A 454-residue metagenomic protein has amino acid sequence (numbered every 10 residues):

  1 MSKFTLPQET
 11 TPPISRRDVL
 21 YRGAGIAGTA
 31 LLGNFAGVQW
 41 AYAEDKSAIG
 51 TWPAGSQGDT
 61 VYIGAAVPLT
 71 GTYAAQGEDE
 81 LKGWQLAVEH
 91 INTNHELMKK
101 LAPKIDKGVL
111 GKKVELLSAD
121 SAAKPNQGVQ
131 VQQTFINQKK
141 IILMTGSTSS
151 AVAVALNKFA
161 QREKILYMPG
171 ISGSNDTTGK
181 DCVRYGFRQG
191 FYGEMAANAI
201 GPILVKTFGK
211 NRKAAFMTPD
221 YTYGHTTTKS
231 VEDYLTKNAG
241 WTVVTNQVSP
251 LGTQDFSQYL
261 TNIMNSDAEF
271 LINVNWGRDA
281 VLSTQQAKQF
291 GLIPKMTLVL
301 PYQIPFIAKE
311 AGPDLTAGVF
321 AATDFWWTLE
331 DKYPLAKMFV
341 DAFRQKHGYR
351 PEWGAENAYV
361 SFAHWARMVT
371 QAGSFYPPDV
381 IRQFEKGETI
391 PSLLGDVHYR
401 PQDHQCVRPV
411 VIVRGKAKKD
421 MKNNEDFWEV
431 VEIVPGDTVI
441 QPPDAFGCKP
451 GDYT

Functional and structural regions predicted by a protein language model:
M1-D18, G25, A30, N34 (+1 more regions): N-terminal secretory signal peptides
P13, F35-G64: C-terminal segment of N-terminal export signals and the immediately downstream linker at the start of the mature
K46-W52, A75-K82, L97-K180, Q189 (+1 more regions): Beta-alpha junction/loop-to-helix N-cap segments that form part of ligand/metal-binding clefts
I49-Q57, G64-Q85, I91, S121-P125 (+4 more regions): Extracytoplasmic "Venus flytrap"
W52, N126, I141-N246, K295-A321 (+1 more regions): Extracytoplasmic ligand/sensor domains, especially the bilobed periplasmic-binding protein
V61, E388-T454: Solvent-exposed, acidic/polar segments of extracytosolic/periplasmic ligand-binding ectodomains
V183, A287-Y359, T370-F375, E425-T454: Extracellular/periplasmic periplasmic-binding protein-like sensory domains
P377-I390: Short, well-structured alpha-helical segments that form the helix of a local strand-helix-strand
